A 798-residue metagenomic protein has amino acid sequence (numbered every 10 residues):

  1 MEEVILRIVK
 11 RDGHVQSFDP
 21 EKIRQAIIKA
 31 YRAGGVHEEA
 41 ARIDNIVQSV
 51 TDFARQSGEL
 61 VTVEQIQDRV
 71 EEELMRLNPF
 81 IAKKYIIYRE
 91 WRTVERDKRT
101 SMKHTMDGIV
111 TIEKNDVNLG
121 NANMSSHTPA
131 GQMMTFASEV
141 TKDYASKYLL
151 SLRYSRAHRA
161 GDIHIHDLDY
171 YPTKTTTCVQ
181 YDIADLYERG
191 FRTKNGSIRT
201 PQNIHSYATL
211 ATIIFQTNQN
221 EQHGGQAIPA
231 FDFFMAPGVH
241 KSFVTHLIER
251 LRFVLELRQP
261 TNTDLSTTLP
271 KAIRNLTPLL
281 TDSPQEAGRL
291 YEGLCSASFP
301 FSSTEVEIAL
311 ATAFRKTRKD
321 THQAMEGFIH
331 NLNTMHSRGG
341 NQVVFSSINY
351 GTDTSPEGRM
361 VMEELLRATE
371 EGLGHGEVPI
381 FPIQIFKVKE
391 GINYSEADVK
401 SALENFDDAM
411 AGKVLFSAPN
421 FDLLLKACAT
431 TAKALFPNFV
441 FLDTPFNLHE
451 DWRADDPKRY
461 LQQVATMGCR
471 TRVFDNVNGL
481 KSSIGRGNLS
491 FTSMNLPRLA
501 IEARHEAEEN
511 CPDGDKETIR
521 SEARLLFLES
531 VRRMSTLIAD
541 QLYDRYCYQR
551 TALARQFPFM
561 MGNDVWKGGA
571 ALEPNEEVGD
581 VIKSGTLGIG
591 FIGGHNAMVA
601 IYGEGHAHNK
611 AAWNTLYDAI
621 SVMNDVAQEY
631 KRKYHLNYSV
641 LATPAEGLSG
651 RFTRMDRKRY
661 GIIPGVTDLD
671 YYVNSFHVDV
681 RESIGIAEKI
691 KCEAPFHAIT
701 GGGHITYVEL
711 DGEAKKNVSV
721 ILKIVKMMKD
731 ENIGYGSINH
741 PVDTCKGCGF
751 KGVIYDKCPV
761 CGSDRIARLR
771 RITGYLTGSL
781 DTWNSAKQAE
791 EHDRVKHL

Functional and structural regions predicted by a protein language model:
M1-I109, A789-K796: Charged, amphipathic alpha-helical regulatory modules used for macromolecular assembly or allosteric control
L6, S49-R55, S346-S347, N596-G603 (+1 more regions): Short, hydrophobic beta-strand segments
S17-F18, S584-G588: Short, conserved micro-motifs enriched in small and acidic residues
K84-E90, N732-G734, N739-P741, D781-L798: Long, highly charged low-complexity segments enriched in Glu/Asp and Lys/Arg with interspersed Ser/Thr
E95, S101-K583, E604, N609-R768 (+1 more regions): Conserved catalytic cores of very large enzyme subunits
L587-A600, S621, R771: Contiguous, well-ordered alpha-helical segments that form the cores/surfaces of helical PPI scaffolds
D756-L798: Long insertion/accessory domains within large nucleic-acid-processing enzymes
